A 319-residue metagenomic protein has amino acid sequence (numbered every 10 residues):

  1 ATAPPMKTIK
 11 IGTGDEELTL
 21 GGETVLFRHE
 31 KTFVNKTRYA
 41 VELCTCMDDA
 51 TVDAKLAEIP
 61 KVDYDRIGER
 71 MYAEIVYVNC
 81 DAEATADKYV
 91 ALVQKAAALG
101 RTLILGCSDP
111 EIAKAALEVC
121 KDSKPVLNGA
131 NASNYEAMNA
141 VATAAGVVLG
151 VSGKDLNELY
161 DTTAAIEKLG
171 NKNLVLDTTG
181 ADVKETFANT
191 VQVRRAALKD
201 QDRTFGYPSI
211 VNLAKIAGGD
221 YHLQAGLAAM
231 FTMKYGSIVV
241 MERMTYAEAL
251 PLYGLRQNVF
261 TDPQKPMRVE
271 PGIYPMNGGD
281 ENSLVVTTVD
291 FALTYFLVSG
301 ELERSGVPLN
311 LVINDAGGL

Functional and structural regions predicted by a protein language model:
A1-I9: Non-heme iron-sulfur electron-transfer modules
G12, L18-F27, N35-L319: Conserved mixed alpha/beta catalytic, RNA-binding, or beta-rich assembly cores of soluble enzyme, regulatory
